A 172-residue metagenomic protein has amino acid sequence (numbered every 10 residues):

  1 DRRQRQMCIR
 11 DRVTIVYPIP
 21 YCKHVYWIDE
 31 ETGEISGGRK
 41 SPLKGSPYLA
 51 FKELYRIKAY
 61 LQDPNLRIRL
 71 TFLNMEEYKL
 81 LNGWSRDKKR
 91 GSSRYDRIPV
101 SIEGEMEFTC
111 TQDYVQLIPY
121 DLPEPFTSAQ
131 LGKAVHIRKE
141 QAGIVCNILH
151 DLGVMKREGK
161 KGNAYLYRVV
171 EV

Functional and structural regions predicted by a protein language model:
D1-I9: Single conserved hydrophobic/aromatic residue that forms the stacking wall/gate of nucleotide- or nucleobase-binding
R10-I57: Long, charge-dense
G38-M106: Long, low-complexity, charged/polar intrinsically disordered regions in eukaryotic proteins
L122-V135: Short acidic, hydrophobic short linear motifs in intrinsically disordered regions
L131, C146-L152: Basic amphipathic alpha-helical segments that dock to polyanions
I137-I148: Short amphipathic alpha-helical interaction segments
H150-K160: A short, conserved structural fragment
K160-V172: Short, cationic-aromatic polyanion-contact patches
